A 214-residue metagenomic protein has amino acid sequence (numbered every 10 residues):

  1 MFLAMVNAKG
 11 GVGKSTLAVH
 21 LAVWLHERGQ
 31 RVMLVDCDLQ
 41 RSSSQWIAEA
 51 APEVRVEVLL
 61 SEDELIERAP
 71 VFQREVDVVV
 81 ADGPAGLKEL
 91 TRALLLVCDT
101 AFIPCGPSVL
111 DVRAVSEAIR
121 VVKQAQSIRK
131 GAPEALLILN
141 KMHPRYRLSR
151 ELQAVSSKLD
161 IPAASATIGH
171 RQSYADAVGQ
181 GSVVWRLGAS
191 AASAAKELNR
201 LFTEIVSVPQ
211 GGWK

Functional and structural regions predicted by a protein language model:
F2, V6-A8, V23-R92, V178-V184: P-loop/Walker-type NTP enzyme "switch/lid" segment
K14: Conserved lysine of the Walker
L17: Hydrophobic positions on the alpha1 helix immediately C-terminal to the Walker A/P-loop
L90-V109: Inter-motif core of Ras-like GTPase G domains
V115-R129, N140: Conserved C-terminal guanine-recognition region of P-loop GTPase G domains, centered on the G4
H143, Q153-V184: Beta-strand-loop-alpha "switch" segments that mediate conformational coupling across diverse proteins
D176-N199: Inter-lobe coupling/hinge region of RecA-like P-loop helicase motors
